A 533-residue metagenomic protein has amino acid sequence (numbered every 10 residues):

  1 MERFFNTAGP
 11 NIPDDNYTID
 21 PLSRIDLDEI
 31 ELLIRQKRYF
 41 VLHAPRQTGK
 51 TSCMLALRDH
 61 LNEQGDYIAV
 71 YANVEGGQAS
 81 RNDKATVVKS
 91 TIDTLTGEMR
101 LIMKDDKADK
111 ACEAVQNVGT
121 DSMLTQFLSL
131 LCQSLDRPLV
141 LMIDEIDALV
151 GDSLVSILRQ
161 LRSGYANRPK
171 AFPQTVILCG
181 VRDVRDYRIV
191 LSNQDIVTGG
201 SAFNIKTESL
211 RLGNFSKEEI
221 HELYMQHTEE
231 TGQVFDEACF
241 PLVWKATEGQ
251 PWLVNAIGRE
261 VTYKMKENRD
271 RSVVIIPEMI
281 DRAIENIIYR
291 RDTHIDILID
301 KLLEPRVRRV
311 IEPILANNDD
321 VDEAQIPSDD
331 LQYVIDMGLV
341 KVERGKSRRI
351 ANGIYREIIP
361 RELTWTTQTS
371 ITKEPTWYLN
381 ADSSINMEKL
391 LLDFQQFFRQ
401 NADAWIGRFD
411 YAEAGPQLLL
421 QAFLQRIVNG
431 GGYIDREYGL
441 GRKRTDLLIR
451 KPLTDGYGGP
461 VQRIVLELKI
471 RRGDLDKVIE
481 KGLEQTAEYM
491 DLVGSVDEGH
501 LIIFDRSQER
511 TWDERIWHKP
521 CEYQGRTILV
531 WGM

Functional and structural regions predicted by a protein language model:
M1-T48, S52-L61, S122, Q126-L130 (+1 more regions): Walker A/P-loop-proximal flanking segment of P-loop NTPase domains
G9-I12, S153-A238, V243-A246, E260 (+1 more regions): The catalytic "switch" region of P-loop NTPases
R24, E218-H221, M225-M337, E343 (+1 more regions): Winged-helix-like regulatory helical subdomains adjacent to P-loop NTPase cores
E63-A79: Conserved catalytic segments around the Walker B and adjacent sensor/switch elements of P-loop NTPase domains
A69, R81-D106: Conserved NTP-binding/hydrolysis module of P-loop NTPases
G97-I143, A148-S156, G164-T175: Mid-core helix/loop region of P-loop NTP-binding domains shared across ATPases and GTPases
R426-V461: Active-site metal-binding core of divalent-cation-utilizing nuclease and nuclease-like domains
I479-L483, A487-C521: Nucleic-acid nuclease catalytic cores
